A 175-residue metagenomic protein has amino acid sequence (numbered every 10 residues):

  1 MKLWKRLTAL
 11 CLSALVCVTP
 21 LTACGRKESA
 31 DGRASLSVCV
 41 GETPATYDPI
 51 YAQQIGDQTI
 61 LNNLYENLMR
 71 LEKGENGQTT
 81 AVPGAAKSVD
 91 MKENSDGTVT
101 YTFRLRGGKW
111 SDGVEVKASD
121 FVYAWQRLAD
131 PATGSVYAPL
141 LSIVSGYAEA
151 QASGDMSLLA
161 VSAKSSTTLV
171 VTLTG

Functional and structural regions predicted by a protein language model:
M1-L36, P49: Short, low-complexity disordered leader/linker segments with a strong preference for bacterial N-terminal type II
G32-E42, V99-L105, F121-A124, L169-V170: Short, well-ordered beta-strand elements
V40-N94: N-terminal lobe/hinge region of extracytoplasmic solute-binding protein
Q53, S88-L140: Aromatic- and charge-enriched surface segment that lines or borders ligand/interaction sites
T59-N63, N67, T80, G84 (+5 more regions): Extracytoplasmic/secreted proteins, especially bacterial periplasmic and envelope-associated proteins
M69-K73, Q126-G134, T174: Sec-exported extracytoplasmic/periplasmic mature domains
D120-V122, V136-G175: Surface-exposed binding/hinge segments that line and control ligand-binding clefts or catalytic entry sites
